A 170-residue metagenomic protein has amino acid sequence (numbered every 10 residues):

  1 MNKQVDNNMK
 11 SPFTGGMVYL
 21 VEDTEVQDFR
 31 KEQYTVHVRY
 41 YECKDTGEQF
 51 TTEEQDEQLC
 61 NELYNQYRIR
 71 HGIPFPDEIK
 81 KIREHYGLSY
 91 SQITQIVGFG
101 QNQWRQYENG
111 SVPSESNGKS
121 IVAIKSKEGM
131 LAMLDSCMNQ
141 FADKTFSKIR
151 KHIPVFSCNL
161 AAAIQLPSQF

Functional and structural regions predicted by a protein language model:
M1-N65: N-terminal cysteine/histidine-rich coordination modules
K10, G15, C137-F170: Helix-turn-helix/homeodomain-like alpha-helical modules used for DNA recognition and transcription-factor dimerization
C60-E84: A short, Lys/Arg-rich alpha-helix, primarily the initiator
E78-Q92, P154-S157: Short basic helix-loop element that most often maps to the first helix and adjoining turn of HTH DNA-binding modules
G87-R105: Short alpha-helical DNA-recognition segment
V97, Y107-E108, N117, K125: DNA major-groove recognition helix of helix-turn-helix
G100, S111, I124, E128: The DNA-recognition helices of helix-turn-helix-type DNA-binding domains
S116-M133: DNA major-groove recognition helix of helix-turn-helix/homeodomain DNA-binding modules
